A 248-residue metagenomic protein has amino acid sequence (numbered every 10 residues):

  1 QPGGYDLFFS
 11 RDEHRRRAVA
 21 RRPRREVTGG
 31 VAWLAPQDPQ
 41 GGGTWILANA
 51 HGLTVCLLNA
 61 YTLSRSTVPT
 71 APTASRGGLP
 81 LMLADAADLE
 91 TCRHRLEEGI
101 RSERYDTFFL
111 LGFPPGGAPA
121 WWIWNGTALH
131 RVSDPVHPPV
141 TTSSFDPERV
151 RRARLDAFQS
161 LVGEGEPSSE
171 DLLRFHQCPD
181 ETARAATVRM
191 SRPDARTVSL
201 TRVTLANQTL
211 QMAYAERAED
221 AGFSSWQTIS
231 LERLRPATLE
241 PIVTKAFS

Functional and structural regions predicted by a protein language model:
Q1-S248: N-terminal nucleophile
